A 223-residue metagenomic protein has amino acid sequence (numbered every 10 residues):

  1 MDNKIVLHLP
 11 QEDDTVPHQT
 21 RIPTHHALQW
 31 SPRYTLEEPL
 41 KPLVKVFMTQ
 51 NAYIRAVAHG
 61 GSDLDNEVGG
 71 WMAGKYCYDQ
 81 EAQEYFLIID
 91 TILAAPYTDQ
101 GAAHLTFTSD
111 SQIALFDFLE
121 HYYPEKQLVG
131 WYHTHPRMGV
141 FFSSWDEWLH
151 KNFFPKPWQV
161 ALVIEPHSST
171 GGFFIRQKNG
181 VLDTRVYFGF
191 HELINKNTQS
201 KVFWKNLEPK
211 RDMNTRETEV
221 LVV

Functional and structural regions predicted by a protein language model:
M1-L128, R137-V223: Conserved beta-strand-loop surface patch within small alpha/beta domains used for substrate/adaptor or ligand engagement
